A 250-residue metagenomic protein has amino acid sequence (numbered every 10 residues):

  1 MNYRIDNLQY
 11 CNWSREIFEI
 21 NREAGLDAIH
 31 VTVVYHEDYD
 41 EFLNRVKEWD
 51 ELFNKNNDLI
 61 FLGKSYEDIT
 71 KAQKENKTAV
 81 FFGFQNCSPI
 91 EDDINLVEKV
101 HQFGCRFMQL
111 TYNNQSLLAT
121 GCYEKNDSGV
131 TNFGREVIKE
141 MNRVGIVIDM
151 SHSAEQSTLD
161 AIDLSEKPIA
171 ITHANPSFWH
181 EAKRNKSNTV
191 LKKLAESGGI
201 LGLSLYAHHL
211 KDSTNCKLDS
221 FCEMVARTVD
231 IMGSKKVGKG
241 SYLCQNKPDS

Functional and structural regions predicted by a protein language model:
M1-D127, E181-K239, L243-S250: N-terminal hydrophobic targeting/anchoring segments and the immediately downstream early-domain regions of hydrolases
P89-E91, Q102-N185: Divalent metal-binding pocket/active-site signature
